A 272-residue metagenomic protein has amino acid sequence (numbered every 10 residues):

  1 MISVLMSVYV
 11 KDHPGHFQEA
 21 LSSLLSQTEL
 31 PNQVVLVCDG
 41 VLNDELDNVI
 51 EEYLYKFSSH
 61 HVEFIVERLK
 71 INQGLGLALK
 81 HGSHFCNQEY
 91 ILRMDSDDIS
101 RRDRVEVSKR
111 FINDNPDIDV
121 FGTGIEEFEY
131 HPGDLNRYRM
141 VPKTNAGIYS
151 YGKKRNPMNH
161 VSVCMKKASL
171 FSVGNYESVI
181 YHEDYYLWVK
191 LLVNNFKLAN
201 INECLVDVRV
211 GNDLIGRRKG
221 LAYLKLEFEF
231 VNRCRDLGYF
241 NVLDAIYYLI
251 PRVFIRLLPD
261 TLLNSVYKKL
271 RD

Functional and structural regions predicted by a protein language model:
K11-S26: Short, well-formed alpha-helical segments that are part of the catalytic scaffolds of diverse glycosyltransferases
R68-C86, V107: Glycine-rich, basic loop-to-helix element that forms the pyrophosphate-binding segment of sugar-nucleotide handling
I91: Short aromatic/hydrophobic "clamp" motif used to bind/position activated sugar donors
D103-L135: Conserved donor NDP-sugar-binding/catalytic core segment of glycosyltransferases
T123-G124, Y138-N156: Short, flexible, basic/aromatic active-site loop/helix in glycosyltransferases
G124, L198-L205: Catalytic beta-strand/loop signature of glycosyltransferases that borders the donor
I180-V189: Acidic donor-binding loop at a coil-to-helix junction in glycosyltransferase catalytic cores that engages
V208, G216-F240: Catalytic core of nucleotide-sugar-dependent glycosyltransferases
